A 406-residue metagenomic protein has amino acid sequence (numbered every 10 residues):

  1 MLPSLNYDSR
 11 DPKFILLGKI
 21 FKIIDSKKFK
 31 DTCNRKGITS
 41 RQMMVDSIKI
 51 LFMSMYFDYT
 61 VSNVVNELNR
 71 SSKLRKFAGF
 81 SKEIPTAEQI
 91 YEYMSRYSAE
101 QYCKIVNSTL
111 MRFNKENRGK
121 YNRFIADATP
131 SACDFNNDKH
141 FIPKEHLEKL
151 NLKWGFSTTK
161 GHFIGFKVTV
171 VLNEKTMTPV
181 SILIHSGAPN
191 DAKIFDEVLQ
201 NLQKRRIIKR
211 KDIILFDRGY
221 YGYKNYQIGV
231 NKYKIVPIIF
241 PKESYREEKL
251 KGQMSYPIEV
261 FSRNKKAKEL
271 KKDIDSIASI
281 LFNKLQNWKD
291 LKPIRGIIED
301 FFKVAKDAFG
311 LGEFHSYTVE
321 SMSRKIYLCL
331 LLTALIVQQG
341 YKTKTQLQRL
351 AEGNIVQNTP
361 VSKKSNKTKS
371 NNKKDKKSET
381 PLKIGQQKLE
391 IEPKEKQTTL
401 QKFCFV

Functional and structural regions predicted by a protein language model:
M1-K30, Q357-V406: Charged, often Cys/His-bearing segments associated with DNA-binding zinc-finger transcription factors
R10-Y56: Basic, short loop/linker segments at the boundary and entry of helix-turn-helix/winged-helix-like folds
G18, L68, P257-V319: Short amphipathic alpha-helical "interface-anchor" segments enriched in bulky aromatics
K36-V45, T159-G161, H315-I326: Structural motif
T39-V106: Short, positively charged, Gly/Tyr-enriched micro-motifs that form contact patches at catalytic or ligand/partner
Y56, S62, N66, A99-R218 (+2 more regions): Polybasic low-complexity intrinsically disordered regions
H185-S186, N190-D290: An internal, acidic/charged active-site-proximal segment that coordinates divalent cations and/or engages
D290-K377: Basic, amphipathic alpha-helical segments enriched in Lys/Arg and hydrophobic/aromatic residues
